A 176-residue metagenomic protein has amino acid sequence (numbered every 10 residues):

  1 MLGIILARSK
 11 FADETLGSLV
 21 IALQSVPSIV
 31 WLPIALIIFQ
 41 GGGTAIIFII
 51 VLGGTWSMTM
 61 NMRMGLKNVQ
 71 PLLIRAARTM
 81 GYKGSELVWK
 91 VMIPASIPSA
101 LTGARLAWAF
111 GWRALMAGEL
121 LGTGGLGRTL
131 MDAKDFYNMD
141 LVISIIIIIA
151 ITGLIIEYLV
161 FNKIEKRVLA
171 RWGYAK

Functional and structural regions predicted by a protein language model:
M1-V20: Transmembrane-helix boundary motif in ABC transporter permease subunits
A7-F11, F39-G41, G53, L121-T123 (+1 more regions): Short helix-capping/hinge motifs at transmembrane helix termini and TM-loop junctions
I21-S57, M64: Generic hydrophobic transmembrane alpha-helix motif, especially the helices
F48, L52, G84-A117: Transmembrane alpha-helices
L66-S96, D135: Short helix-to-coil transition segments within interhelical loops that connect adjacent transmembrane helices
G127-I164: Hydrophobic alpha-helical transmembrane segments of polytopic membrane proteins
E165-K176: Short cytosolic juxtamembrane segments of multi-pass membrane proteins
